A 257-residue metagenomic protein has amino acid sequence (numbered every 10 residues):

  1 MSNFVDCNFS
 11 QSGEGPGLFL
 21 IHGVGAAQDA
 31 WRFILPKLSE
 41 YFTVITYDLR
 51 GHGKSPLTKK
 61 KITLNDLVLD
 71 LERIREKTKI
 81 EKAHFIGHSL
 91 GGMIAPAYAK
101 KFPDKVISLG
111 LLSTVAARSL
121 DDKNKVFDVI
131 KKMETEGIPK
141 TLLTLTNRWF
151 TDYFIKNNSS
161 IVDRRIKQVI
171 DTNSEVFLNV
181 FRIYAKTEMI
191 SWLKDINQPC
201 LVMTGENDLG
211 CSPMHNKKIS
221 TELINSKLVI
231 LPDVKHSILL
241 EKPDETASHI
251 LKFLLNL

Functional and structural regions predicted by a protein language model:
C7-L57: Conserved HGGG/HGGXW glycine-rich cap/lid loop of the alpha/beta-hydrolase fold
D66-A83: Conserved acidic catalytic loop of the alpha/beta-hydrolase fold
G87, G91, A95: Gly/Ala-rich beta-loop-alpha elbow adjacent to hydrolase catalytic centers
P96-K101, V106-E136: Flexible "cap/lid" loop of the alpha/beta hydrolase fold
A117-N124, I138-D195: Conserved alpha/beta-hydrolase catalytic His-Asp/Glu region
I196, V202-T204: Short beta-strand/loop motif that positions the catalytic acidic residue of the alpha/beta-hydrolase fold
E206-C211: Acidic catalytic loop of the alpha/beta-hydrolase fold
V234-P243, A247: Catalytic histidine-centered segment of alpha/beta-hydrolase-like enzymes
